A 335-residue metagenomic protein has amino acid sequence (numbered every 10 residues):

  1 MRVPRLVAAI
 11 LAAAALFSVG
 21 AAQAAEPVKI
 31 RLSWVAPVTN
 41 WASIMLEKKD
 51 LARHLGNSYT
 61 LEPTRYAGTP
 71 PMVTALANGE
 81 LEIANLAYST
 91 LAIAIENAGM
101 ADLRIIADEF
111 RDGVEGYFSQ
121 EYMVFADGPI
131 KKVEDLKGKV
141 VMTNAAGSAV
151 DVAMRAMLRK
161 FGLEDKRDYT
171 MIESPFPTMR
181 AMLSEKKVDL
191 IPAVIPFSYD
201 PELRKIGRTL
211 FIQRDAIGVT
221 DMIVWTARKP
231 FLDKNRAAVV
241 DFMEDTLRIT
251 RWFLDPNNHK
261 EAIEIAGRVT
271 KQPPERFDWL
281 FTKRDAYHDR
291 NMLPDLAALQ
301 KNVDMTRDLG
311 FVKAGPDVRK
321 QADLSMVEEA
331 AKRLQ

Functional and structural regions predicted by a protein language model:
M1-V3: N-terminal secretory signal peptides that target proteins for export/translocation
A8-S18: Bacterial N-terminal signal peptides
V19-A24: Sec/Tat signal peptide C-region and signal peptidase I cleavage site
A25-E164, T170-E173, D189-P192, V219: Short, glycine-/small- and polar/acidic-enriched structural segments that line small-molecule recognition paths
I30-L32, L51, L76, L136 (+8 more regions): Residue-level signal for nonpolar/aromatic packing positions in well-ordered secondary structure
S89, P177-R268: Pocket-lining segment of extracytoplasmic ligand-binding domains
D233-K313: Secondary-structure end/capping motifs
V303-Q335: Conserved C-terminal helix/tail region of periplasmic/extracytoplasmic solute-binding proteins
